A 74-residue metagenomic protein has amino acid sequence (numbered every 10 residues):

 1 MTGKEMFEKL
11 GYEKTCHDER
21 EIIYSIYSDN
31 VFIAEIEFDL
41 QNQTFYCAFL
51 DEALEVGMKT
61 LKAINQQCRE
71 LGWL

Functional and structural regions predicted by a protein language model:
M1-Y24: Negatively charged, low-complexity tracts enriched in Asp/Glu with abundant Ser/Thr
C16-L61: Acidic, low-complexity, intrinsically disordered interaction modules
R69-L74: Short acidic DE-rich linear segments
